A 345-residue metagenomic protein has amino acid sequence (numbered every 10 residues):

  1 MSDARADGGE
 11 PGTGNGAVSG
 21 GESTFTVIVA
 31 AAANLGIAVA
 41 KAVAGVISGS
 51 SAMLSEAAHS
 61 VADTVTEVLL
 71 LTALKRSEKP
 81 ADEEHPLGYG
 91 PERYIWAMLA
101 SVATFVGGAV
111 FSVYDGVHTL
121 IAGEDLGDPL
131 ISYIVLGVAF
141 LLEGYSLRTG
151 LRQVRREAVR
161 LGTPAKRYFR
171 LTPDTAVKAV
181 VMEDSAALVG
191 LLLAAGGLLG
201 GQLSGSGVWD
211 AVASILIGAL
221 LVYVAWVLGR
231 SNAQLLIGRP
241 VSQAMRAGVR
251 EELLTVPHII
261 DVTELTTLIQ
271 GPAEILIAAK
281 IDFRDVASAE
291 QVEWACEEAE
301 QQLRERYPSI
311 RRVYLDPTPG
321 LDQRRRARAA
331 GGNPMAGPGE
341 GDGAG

Functional and structural regions predicted by a protein language model:
M1-G21, A225-G345: Peripheral (non-transmembrane) domains and long loops of multi-pass membrane proteins
S2-P240: Alpha-helical transmembrane cores and adjacent cytosolic helix/loop segments of polytopic membrane transporters
